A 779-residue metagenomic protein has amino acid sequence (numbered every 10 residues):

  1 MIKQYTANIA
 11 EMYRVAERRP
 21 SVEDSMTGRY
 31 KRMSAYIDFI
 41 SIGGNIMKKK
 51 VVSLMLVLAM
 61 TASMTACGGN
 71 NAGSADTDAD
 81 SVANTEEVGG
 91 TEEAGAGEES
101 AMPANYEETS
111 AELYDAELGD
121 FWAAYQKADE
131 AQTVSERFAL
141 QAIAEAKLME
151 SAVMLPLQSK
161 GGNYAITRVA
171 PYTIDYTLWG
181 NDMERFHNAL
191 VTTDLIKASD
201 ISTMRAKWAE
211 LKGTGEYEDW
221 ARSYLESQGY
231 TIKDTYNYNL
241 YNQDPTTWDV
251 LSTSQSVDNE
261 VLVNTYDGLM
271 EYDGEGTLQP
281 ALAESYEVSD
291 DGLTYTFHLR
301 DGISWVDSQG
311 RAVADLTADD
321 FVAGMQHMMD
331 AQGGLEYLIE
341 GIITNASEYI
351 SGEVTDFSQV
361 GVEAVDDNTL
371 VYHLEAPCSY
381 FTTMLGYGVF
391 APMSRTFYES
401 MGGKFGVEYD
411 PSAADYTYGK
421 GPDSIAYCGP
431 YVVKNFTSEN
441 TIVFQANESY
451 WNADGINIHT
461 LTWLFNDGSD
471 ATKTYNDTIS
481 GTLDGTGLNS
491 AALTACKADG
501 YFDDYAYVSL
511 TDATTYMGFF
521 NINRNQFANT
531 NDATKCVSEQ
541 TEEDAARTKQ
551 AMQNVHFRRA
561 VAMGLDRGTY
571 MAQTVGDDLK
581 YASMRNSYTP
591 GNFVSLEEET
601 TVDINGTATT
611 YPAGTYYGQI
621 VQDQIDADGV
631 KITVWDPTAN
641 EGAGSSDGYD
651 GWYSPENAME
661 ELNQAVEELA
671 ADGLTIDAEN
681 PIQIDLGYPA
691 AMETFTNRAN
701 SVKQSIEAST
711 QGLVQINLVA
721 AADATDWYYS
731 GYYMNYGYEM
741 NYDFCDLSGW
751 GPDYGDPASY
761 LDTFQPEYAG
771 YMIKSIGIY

Functional and structural regions predicted by a protein language model:
S63-A66: C-terminal motif of bacterial Sec signal peptides marking the signal peptidase cleavage site
A79, A83, G95-L240, D244 (+5 more regions): Detector for C-terminal structural segments
A96, K434-Q445, L464-E539, G568 (+1 more regions): Extracellular/periplasmic solute-recognition and catalytic clefts
Q132-E150, V313, T317-A323, D367-V371 (+7 more regions): Alpha-helical secondary-structure segments
A165-T192, N242-L262, L282, Q309-A314 (+2 more regions): A structural "hinge/loop" feature
N239-D290, A426: N-terminal lobe/hinge region of extracytoplasmic solute-binding protein
T253-S256, E260-V263, D273-T277, T355-Q359 (+4 more regions): Gly/Pro-rich hinge or "lid" segments in bacterial periplasmic/extracellular proteins
E284-I339, V365, V371, T474-D477 (+2 more regions): Aromatic- and charge-enriched surface segment that lines or borders ligand/interaction sites
